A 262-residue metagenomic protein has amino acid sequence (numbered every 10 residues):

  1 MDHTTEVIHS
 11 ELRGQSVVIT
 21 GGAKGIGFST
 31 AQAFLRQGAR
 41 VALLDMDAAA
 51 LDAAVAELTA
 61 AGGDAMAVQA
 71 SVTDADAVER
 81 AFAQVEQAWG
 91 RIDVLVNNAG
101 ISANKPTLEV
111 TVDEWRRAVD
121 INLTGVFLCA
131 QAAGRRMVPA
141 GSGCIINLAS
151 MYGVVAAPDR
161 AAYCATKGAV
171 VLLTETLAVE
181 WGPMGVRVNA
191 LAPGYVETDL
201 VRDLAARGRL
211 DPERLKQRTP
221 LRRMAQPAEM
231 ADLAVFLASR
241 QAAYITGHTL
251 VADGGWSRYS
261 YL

Functional and structural regions predicted by a protein language model:
D2-I8, V155, V235, T246-L262: Short C-terminal tail/terminal secondary-structure segment of NAD(P)H-dependent dehydrogenase/reductase domains
V96, G182, R187, I245-G247: Short, small/polar-rich loop/turn modules that mediate ligand/substrate recognition or access, typified
K105-L108, V155-A161, P183-M184, R222 (+1 more regions): Active-site loop immediately N-terminal to the catalytic Tyr-X3-Lys motif of short-chain dehydrogenase/reductase
P106-T107, E114-V119, L215: Substrate-binding pocket helix/loop in short-chain dehydrogenase/reductase
A130, T166, T174: Active-site helix of classical SDR
R135, V179-P183, A243: Alpha-helical segment proximal to the catalytic Tyr-Lys
S150: Residue(s) in the substrate-gating loop at a strand-loop-helix junction that position the organic substrate next
